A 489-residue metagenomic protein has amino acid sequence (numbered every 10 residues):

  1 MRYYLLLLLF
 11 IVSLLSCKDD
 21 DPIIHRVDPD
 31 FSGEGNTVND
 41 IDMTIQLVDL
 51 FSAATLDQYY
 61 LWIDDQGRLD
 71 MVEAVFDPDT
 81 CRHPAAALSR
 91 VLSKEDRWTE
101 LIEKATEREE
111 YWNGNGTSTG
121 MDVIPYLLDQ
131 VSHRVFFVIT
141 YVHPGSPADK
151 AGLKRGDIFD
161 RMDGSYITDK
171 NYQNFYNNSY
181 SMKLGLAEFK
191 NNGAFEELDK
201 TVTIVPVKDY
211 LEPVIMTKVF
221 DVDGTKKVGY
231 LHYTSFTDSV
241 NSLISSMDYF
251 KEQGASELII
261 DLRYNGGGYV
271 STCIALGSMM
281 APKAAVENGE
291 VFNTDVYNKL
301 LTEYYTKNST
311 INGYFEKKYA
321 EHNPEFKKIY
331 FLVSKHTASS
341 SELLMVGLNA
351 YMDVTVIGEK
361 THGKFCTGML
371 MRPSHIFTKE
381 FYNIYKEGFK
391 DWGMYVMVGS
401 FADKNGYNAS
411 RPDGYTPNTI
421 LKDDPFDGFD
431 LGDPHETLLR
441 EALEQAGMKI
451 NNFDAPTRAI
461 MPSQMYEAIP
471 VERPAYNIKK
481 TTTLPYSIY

Functional and structural regions predicted by a protein language model:
M1-Y4: Positively charged n-region of N-terminal signal peptides that target proteins for export
L6-L8: Sec-dependent N-terminal signal peptides
S13-S16: C-terminal motif of bacterial Sec signal peptides marking the signal peptidase cleavage site
K18-E257, G266, T272, I460-Y489: Flexible, low-complexity junctional segments that flank or bridge functional domains
L243-S245, F250-E257, G266-Y489: C-terminal "post-core" interaction segments
R263: Short strand-turn motif at the edge of the Rossmann-like AdoMet-binding core
